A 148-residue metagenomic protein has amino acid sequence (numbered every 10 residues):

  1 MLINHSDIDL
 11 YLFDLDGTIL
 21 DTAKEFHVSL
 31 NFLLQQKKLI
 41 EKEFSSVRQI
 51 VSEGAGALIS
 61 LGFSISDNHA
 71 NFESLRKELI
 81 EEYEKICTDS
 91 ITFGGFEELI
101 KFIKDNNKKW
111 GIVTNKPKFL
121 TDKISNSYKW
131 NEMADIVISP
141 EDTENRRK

Functional and structural regions predicted by a protein language model:
M1: Non-catalytic, low-structured ubiquitin/UBL-interacting segments
N4-E98, N106, F119: N-terminal helical cap/lid subdomain that shapes the substrate entry/recognition surface in HAD-like hydrolases
L10-L12, G111, I136: Hydrophobic "anchor" residues on beta-strands that sit immediately upstream of conserved functional sites
L30, F96, I100-N126, I138: Substrate-recognition element of Asp-dependent hydrolases with the DxDx(T/V) motif
S45, E73, V113, T143-E144: Short alpha-helical segments used as structural interaction elements across diverse proteins
A70, K108, E132-D135: A structural micro-motif
D89, P117-K148: Substrate-recognition "cap/lid" segment bordering the active-site pocket of phosphatases
